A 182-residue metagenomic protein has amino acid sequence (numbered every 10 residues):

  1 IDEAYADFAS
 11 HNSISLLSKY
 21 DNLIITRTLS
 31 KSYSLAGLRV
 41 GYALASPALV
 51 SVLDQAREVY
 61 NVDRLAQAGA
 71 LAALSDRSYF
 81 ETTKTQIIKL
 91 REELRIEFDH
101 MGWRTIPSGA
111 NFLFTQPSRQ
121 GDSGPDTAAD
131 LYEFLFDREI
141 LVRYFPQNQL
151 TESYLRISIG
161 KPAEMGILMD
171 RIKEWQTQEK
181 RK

Functional and structural regions predicted by a protein language model:
E3-S32: Active-site pre-lysine segment of PLP-dependent enzymes
N22-D99, W103-I106: PLP-dependent aminotransferase class I/II
G37, G109, Q149-S153: Short acidic/glycine-enriched loop/turn segments that link adjacent beta-strands
A45-L49, D76, P117-G121, P162-A163: Short loop segments at secondary-structure junctions
I87-I88, F98-R138: Conserved PLP-binding catalytic core of the aspartate aminotransferase-like
F134-R138, R143, Q147-K182: PLP-dependent enzyme catalytic core of the Aspartate aminotransferase-like
